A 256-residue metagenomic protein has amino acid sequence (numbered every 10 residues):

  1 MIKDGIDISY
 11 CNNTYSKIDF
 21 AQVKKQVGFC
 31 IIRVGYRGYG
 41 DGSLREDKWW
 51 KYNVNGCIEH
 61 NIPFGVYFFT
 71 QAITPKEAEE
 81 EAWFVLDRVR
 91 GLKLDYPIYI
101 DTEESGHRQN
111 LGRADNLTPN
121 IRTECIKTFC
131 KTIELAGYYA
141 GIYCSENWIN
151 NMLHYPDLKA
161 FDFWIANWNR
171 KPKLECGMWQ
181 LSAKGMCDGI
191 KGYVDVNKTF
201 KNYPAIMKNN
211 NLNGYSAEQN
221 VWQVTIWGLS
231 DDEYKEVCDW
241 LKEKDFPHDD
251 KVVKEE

Functional and structural regions predicted by a protein language model:
M1-Q22, H154-A217: Functionally critical loop-and-helix segments that line ligand-binding/catalytic clefts of soluble enzyme domains
M1-T128, E134-A136: Substrate-binding cleft of extracellular glycoside hydrolase catalytic domains
F64, Y139-G141, F163, H248: Hydrophobic anchor at the start of a short beta-strand that flanks the dinucleotide cofactor-binding loop
V66-Q71, N213-E256: Solvent-exposed beta-strand motifs enriched in subsets of small alpha/beta binding domains, especially certain
F68, C144, N167: Short beta-strand/turn micro-motifs composed of small residues that flank or help shape donor/cofactor-binding pockets
E77, W148-D157: Glycine-rich, charge-decorated loop segments at or immediately adjacent to ligand/cofactor-binding or catalytic sites
S105, N147-N150, W168-P172, A183-M186 (+2 more regions): Short Gly/Pro-enriched loop/turn and capping motifs at secondary-structure junctions
I133-N151: Aromatic-lined carbohydrate-recognition surfaces of secreted/lumenal glycan-active proteins
